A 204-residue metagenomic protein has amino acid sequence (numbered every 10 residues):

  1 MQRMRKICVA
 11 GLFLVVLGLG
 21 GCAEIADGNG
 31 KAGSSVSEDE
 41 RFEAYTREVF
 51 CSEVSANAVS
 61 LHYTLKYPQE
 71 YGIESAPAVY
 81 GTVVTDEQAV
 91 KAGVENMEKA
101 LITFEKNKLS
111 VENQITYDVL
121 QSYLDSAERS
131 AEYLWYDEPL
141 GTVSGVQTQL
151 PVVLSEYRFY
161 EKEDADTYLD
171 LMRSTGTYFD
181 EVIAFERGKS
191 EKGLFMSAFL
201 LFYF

Functional and structural regions predicted by a protein language model:
M1-V9: Bacterial N-terminal signal peptides that target proteins for export
G18-G21: C-terminal motif of bacterial Sec signal peptides marking the signal peptidase cleavage site
A23-F204: Membrane-proximal, proline-rich intrinsically disordered regions
